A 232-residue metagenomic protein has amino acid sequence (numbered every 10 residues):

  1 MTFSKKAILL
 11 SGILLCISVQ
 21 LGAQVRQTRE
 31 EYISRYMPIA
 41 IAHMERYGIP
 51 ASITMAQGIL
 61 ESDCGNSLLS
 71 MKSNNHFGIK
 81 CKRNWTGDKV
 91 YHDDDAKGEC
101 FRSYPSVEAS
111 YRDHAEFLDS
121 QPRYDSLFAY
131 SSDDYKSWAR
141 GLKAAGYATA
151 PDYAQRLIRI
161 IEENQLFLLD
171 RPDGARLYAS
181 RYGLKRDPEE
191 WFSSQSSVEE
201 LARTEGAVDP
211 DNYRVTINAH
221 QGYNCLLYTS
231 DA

Functional and structural regions predicted by a protein language model:
M1-Q27: Bacterial Sec-dependent N-terminal signal peptides
L21-A207: Catalytic cores of secreted/periplasmic lytic hydrolases that degrade extracellular macromolecules
E205-N224: Acidic/polar low-complexity segments and flexible, solvent-exposed patches
Y228-A232: Conserved small/polar residues in nucleotide/adenosyl-binding loops
